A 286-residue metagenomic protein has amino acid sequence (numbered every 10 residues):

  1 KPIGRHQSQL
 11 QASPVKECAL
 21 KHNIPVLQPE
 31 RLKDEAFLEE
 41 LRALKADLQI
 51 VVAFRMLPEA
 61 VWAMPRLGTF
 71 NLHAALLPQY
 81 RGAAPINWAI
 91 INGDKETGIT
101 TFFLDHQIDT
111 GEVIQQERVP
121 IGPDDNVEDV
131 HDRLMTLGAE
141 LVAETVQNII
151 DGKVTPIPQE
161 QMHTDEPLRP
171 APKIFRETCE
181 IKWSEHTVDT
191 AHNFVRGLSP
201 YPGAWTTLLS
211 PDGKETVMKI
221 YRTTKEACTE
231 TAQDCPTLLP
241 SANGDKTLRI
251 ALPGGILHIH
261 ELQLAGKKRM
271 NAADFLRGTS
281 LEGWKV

Functional and structural regions predicted by a protein language model:
K1-I3, P120-I121: A short, flexible beta-alpha/helix-coil linker loop
P2-D47: N-terminal glycine-/serine-/threonine-rich beta1-alpha1-beta2 phosphate-ribose binding loop of Rossmann-like
H6-L10, R81, D125: Residues at secondary-structure transition points
A19, Q49, I90, T101 (+5 more regions): A residue-level signal for conserved active-site and pocket-lining positions in enzyme catalytic cores
A19-N23, D94, S199: A generic structural signal for well-ordered alpha-helical segments
E30-H106, T110: Alpha-helical oligomerization interface recognition
H106-E226: Active-site-proximal loop/hinge segments within enzyme catalytic domains
C179-V286: An anion-binding loop in the catalytic cleft
